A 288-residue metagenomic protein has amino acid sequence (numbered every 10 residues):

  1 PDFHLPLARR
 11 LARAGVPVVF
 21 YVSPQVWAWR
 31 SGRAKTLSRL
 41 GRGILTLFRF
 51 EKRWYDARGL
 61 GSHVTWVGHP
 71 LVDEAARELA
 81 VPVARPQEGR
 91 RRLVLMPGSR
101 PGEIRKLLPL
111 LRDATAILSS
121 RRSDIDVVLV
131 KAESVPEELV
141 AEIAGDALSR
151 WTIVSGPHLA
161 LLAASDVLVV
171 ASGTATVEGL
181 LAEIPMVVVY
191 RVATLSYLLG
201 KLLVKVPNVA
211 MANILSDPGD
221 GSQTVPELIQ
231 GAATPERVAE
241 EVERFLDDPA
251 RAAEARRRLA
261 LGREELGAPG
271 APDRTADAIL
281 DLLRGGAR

Functional and structural regions predicted by a protein language model:
P1-R288: Nucleotide-activated sugar donor-binding and catalytic core shared by glycosyltransferases and related lipid-linked
